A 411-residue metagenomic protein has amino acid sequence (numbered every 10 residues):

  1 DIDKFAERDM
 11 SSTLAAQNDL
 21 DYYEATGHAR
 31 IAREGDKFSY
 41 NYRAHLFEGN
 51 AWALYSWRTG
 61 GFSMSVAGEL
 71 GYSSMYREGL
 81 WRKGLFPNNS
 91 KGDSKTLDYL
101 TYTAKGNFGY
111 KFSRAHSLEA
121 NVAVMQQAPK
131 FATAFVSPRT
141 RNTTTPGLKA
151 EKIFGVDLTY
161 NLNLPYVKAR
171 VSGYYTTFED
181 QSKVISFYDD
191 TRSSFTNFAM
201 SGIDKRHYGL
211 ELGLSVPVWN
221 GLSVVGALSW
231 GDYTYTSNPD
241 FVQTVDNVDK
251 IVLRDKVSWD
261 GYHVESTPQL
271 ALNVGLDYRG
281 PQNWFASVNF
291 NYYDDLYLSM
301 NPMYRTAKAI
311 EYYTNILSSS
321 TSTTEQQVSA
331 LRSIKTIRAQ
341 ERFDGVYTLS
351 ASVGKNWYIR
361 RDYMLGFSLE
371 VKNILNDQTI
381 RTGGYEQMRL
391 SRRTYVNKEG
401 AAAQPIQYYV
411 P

Functional and structural regions predicted by a protein language model:
D1-S113, T133, P138, D240: Signature of Gram-negative outer-membrane beta-barrel scaffolds
H45-G49, D98-Y102, K152-V156, N163-P165 (+5 more regions): Residues that define the transmembrane beta-barrel architecture of outer-membrane proteins
A51-W57, L70, G106-Y110, L158-L162 (+7 more regions): Residues on the lipid-exposed face of transmembrane beta-strands in outer-membrane beta-barrel proteins
T59-F62, K111-A115, I153, N163-V167 (+8 more regions): Outer-membrane beta-barrel channels and translocator barrels
V66-Y72, A120-V124, V171-Y175, G226-W230 (+2 more regions): Transmembrane beta-barrel strands of outer-membrane/channel proteins
S74, W81-L85, Y110-V156, K168 (+4 more regions): Surface-exposed extracellular loop regions of Gram-negative outer-membrane beta-barrel proteins, predominantly
Y175-T177, F198-Y304: Gram-negative outer-membrane beta-barrel transporters
E179, Y292-Y313, L317, E325-S329 (+2 more regions): C-terminal beta-signal and adjacent terminal beta-strands/loops of Gram-negative outer-membrane beta-barrel proteins
